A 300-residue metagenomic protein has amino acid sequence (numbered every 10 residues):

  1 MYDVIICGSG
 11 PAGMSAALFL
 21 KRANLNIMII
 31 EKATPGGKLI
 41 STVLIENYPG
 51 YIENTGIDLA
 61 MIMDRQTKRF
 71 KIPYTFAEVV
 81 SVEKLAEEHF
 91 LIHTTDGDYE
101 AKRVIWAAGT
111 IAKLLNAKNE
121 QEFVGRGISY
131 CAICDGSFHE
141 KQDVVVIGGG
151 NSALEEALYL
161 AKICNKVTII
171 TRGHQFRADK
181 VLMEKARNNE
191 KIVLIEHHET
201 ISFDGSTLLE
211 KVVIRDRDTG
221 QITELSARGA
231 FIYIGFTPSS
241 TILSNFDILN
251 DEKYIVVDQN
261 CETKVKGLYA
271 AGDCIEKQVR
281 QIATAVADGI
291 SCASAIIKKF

Functional and structural regions predicted by a protein language model:
M1-D3, F76-A77, E140-Q142, H197 (+1 more regions): Phosphate-coordination loops involved in phosphoryl transfer and adenosine-cofactor binding
Y2-F70, L154-D179, L249, A295: Beta1-alpha1 glycine-rich phosphate/pyrophosphate-binding loop at the start of Rossmann-like nucleotide-binding domains
G10-P11, T34, T110-A112, N151-S152 (+1 more regions): Residue-level detector of alpha-helix initiation sites
T67-T94, D98-A101, K162-Q259, F300: A Rossmann-like FAD-binding core segment of flavoenzymes
Y74-E140, G149: Glycine/small-residue-rich loop that forms an oxyanion/phosphate-binding "nest" at active or ligand-binding sites
I111, N116, E122-E140, I232-Q281 (+1 more regions): FAD-site-proximal beta/loop scaffold in flavoenzymes
